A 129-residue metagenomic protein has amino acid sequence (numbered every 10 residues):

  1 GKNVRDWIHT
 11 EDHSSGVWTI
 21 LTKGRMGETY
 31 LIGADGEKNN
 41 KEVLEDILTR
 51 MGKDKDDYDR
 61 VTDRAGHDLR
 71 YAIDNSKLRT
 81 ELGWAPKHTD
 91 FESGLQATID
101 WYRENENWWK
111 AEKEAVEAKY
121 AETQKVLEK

Functional and structural regions predicted by a protein language model:
G1-K129: C-terminal substrate-binding subdomain of Rossmann-fold SDR/epimerase-dehydratase oxidoreductases
